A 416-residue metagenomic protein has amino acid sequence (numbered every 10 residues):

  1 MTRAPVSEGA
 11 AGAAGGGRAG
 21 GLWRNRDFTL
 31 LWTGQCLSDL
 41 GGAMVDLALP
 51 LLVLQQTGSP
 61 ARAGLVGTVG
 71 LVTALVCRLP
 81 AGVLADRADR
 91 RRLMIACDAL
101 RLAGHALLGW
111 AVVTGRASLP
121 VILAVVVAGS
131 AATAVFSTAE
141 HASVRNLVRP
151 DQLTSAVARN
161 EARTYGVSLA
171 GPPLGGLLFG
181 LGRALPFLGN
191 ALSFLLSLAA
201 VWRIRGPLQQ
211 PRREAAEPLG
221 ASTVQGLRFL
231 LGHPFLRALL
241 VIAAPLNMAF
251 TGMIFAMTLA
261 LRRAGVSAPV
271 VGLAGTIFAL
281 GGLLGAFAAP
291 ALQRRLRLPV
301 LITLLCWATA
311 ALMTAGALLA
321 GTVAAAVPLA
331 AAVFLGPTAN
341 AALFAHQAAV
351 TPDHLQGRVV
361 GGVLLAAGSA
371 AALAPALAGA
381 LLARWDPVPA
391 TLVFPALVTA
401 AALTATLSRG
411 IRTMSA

Functional and structural regions predicted by a protein language model:
M1-A416: Alpha-helical transmembrane-bundle signature of multi-pass membrane transport and export proteins
